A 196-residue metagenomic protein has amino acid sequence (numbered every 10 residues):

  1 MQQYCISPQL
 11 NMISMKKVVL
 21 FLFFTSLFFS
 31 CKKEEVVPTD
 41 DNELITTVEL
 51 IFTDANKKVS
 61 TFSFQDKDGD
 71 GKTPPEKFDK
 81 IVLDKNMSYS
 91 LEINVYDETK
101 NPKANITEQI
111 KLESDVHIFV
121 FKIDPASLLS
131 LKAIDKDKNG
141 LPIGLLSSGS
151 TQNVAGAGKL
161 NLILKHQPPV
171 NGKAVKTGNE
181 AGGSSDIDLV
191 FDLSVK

Functional and structural regions predicted by a protein language model:
M1-F29: Sec-dependent bacterial lipoprotein signal peptides
S26-L50: Bacterial Sec-dependent N-terminal signal peptides
P38-T39, F78-K85, T151-Q152: Short, solvent-exposed beta-strand/turn "edge" segments of beta-rich domains on protein surfaces
K58-D84: N-terminal edge beta-strand
M87-L91: Short beta-strand segments enriched for Tyr within beta-sheet-rich domains, predominantly fibronectin type III
D97-N105, Q167-A174: Short acidic/polar inter-strand loop motif in beta-rich domains
K100-L128: Structured interaction patches on ligand/partner-binding surfaces of diverse proteins
I123-K196: Helix-rich interaction surfaces within compact, conserved domain-sized segments that mediate assembly or partner
